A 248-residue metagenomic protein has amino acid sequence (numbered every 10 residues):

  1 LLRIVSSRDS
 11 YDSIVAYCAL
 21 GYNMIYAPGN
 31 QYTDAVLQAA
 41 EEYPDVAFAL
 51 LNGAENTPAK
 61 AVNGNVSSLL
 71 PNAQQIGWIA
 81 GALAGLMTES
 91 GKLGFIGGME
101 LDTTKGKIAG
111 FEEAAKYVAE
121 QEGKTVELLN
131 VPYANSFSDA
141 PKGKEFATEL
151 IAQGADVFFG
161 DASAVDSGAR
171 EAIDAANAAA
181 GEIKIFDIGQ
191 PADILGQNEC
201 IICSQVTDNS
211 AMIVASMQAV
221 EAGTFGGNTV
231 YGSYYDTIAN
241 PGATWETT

Functional and structural regions predicted by a protein language model:
L1-T248: A residue-level marker of the well-folded mature domains of exported/periplasmic proteins
